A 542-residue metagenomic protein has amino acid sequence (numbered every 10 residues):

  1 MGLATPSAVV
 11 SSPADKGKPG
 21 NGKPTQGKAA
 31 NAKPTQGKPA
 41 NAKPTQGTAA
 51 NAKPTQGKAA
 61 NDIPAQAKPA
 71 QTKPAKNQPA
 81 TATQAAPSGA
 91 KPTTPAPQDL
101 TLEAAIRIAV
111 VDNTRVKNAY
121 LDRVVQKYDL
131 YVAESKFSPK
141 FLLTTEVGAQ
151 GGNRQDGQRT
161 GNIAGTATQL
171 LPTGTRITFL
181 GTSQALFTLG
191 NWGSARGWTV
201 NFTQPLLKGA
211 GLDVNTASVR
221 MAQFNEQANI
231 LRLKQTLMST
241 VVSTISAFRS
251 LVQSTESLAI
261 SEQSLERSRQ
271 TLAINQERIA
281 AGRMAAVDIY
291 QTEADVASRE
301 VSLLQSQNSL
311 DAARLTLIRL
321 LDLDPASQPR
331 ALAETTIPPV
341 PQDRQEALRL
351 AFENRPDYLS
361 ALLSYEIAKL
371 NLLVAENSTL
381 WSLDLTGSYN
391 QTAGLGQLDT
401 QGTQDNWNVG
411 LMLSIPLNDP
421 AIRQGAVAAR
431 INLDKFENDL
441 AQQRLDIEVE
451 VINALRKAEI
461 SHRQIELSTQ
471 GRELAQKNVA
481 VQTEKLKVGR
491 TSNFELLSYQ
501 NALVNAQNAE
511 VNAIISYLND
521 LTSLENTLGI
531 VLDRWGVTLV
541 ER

Functional and structural regions predicted by a protein language model:
G2-K18, T94, P325-A331, I337-Q345 (+2 more regions): Acidic, low-complexity, intrinsically disordered peripheral segments
K18-T81: Long, intrinsically disordered low-complexity tandem-repeat segments
A90-I108: Regulatory alphaC helix of protein kinase catalytic domains
T93-P97, T144-Q204, R330-R344, L373 (+3 more regions): Small/polar, glycine/serine/threonine/aspartate-rich low-complexity segments that form flexible
A109-V110, M284, D288-I289, L323-L385 (+1 more regions): Amphipathic alpha-helical coiled-coil scaffold segments and their short linker/junction regions
K117-L121, E134, P172-A195, L207-L231 (+10 more regions): Sec/SRP-type N-terminal targeting helices
V125-Y128, A133-S135, R269-A273, A297-P325 (+1 more regions): Short segments within alpha-helical structural elements
A133, I230-A347, K457, A502-V504 (+1 more regions): Periplasmic alpha-helical coiled-coil/stalk elements that build and connect Gram-negative outer-membrane
